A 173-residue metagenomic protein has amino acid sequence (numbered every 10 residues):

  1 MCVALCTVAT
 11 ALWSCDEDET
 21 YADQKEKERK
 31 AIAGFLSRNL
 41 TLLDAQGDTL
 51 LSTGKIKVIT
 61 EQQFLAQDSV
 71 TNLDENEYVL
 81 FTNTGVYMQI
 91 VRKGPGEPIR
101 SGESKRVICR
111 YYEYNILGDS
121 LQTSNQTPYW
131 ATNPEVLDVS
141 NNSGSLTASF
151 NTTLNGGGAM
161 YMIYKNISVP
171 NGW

Functional and structural regions predicted by a protein language model:
M1-V8: Sec-dependent N-terminal signal peptides
T10-S14: C-terminal motif of bacterial Sec signal peptides marking the signal peptidase cleavage site
C15-W173: Cross-family detector of peptidyl-prolyl cis-trans isomerase
